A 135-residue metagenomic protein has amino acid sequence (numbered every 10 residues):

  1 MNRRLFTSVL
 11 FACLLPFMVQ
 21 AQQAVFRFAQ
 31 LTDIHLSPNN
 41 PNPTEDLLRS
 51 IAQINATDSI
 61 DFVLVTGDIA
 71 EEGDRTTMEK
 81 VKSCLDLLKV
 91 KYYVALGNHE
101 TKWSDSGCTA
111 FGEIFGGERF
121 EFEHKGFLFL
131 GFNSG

Functional and structural regions predicted by a protein language model:
M1-Q23: Bacterial Sec-dependent N-terminal signal peptides
F6, F26-F28, A56, D61-F62 (+3 more regions): Aromatic-residue hotspot detector
C13, T32, L36-S37, I60 (+3 more regions): Generic hydrophobic/packing signal
F17-K80: N-terminal active-site segment of His-dependent metallophosphoesterases
R75-G135: Extended active-site neighborhood of metal-dependent phosphoesterases/phosphodiesterases
